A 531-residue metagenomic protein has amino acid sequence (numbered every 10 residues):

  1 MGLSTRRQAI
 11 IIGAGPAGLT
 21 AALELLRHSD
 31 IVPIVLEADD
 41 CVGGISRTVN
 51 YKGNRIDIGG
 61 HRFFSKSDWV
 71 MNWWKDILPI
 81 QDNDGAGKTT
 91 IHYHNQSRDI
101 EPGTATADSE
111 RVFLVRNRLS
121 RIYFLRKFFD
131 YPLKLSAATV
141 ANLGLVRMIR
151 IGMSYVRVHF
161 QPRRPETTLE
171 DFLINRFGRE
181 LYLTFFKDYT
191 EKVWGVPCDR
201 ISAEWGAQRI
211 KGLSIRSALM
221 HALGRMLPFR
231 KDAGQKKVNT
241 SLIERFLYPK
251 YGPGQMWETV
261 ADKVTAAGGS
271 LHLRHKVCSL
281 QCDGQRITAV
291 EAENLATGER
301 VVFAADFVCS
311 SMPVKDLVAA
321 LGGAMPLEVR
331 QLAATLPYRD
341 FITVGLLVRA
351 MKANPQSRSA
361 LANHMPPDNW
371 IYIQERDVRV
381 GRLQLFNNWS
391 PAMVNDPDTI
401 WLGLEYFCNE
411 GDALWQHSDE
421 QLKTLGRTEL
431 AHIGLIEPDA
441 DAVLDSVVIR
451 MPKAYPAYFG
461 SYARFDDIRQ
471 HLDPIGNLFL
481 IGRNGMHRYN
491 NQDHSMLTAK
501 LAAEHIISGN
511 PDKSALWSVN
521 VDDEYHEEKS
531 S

Functional and structural regions predicted by a protein language model:
S4-V35: N-terminal Rossmann-like FAD-binding beta1-loop-alpha1 element of flavoenzymes
A17, C41, K315: Conserved Rossmann-like nucleotide-cofactor binding loop
L26-Y51: Glycine-rich FAD pyrophosphate-binding loop
H28, P249, L273-P438, S514-E524: Mid-domain catalytic core of redox enzymes that form a hydrophobic substrate pocket/lid adjacent to a catalytic redox
K52-H159, K211: Dinucleotide-binding Rossmann-like beta1-alpha1 core, especially the glycine-rich loop that anchors the ADP
S136-T139, L143-G144, M148-D283, T288 (+2 more regions): Active-site/ligand-binding neighborhood in enzyme catalytic cores
V447-V448, Y458-S531: C-terminal lid/capping helical subdomain adjacent to the catalytic/cofactor pocket in oxidative enzymes
